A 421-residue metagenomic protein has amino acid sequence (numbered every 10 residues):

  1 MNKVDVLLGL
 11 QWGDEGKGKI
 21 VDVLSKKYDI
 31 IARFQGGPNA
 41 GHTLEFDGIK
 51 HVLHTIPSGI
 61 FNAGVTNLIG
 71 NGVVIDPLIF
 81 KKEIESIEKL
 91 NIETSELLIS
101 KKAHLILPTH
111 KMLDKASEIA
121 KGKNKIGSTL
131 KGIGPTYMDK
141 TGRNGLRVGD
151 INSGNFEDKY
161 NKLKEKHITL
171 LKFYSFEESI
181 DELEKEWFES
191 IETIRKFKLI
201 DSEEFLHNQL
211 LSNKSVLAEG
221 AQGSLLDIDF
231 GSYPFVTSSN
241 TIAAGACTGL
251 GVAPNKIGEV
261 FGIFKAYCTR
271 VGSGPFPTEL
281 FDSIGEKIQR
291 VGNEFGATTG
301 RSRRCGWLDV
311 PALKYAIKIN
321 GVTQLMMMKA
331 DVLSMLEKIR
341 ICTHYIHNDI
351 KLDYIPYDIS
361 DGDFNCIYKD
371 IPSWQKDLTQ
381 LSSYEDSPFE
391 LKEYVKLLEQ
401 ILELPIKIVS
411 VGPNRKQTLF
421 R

Functional and structural regions predicted by a protein language model:
M1-R421: Non-transmembrane, aqueous-exposed alpha-helical and coiled segments at domain scale
